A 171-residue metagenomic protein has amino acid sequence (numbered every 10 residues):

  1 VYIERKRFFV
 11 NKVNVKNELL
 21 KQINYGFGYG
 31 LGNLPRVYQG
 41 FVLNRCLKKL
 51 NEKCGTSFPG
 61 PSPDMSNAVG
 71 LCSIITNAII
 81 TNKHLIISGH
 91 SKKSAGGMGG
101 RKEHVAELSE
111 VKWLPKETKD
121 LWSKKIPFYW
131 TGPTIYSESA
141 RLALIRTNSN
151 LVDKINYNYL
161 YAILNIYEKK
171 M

Functional and structural regions predicted by a protein language model:
V1-G60, S88-S91: Donor-binding/catalytic cores of nucleotide-activated saccharide and glycerol-phosphate transferases/polymerases
R7-V13, A68-V69, E107-S109, K116: Short, surface-exposed, polar/charged, turn-prone segments marking secondary-structure boundaries
K49, S73-N77, L142-R146: Active-site catalytic microenvironments for nucleophilic, acid-base chemistry
E52, H84-M171: C-terminal subregions of glycosyltransferases and related glycan-biosynthesis enzymes
T56-P59, V69-I87: Catalytic donor-sugar/metal-binding loop of nucleotide-sugar-dependent glycosyltransferases
F58-S62, K124-P127: Short, solvent-exposed segments of well-ordered alpha helices
